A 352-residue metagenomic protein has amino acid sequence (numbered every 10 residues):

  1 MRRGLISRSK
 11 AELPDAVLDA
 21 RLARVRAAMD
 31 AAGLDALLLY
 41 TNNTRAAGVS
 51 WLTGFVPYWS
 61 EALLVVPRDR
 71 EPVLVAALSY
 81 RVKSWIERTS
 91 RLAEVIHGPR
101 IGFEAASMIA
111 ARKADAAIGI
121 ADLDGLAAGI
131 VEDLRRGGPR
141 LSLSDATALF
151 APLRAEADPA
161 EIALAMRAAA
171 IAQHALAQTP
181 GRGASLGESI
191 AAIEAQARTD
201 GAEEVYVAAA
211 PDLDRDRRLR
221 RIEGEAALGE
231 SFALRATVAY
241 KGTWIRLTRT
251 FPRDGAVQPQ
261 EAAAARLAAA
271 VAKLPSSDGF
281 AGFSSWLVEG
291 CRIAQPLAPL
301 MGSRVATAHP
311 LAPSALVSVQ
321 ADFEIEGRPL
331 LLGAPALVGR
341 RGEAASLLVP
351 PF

Functional and structural regions predicted by a protein language model:
M1-F352: Active-site neighborhoods and metal-handling regions in enzymes and metal-associated proteins
